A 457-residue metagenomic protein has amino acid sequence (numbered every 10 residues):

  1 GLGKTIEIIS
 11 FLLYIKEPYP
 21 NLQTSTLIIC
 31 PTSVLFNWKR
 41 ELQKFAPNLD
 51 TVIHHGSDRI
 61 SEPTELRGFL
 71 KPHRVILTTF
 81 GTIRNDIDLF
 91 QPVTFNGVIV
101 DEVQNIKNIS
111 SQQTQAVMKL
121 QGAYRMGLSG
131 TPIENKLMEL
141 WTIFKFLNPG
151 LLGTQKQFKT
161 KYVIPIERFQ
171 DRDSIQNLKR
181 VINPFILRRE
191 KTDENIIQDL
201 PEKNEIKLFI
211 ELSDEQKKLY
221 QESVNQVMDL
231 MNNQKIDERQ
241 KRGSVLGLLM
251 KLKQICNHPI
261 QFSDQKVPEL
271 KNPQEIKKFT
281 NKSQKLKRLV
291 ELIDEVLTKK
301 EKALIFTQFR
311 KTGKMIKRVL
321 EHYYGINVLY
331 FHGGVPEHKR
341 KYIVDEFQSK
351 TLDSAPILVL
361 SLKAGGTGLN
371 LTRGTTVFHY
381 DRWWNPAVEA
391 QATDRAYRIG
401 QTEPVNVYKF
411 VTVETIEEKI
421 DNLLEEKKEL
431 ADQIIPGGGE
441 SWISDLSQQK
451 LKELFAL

Functional and structural regions predicted by a protein language model:
T5-N21, A116-Q121, F146: Walker A/P-loop NTP-binding motif
L13-S111, K159-R168, Q274, G325-D353 (+3 more regions): SF2 helicase/translocase NTPase motor core, specifically the RecA-like lobe 1 inter-motif segment between Walker
K71-P72, G97, N105, T114-I196 (+2 more regions): Conserved P-loop NTPase motor "coupling/switch" region that bridges the ATPase
L77-T82, D88-Q91, L151-Q261, V407 (+3 more regions): Inter-lobe coupling linker of SF2 helicases/translocases
V93-N96, T142, L369-R382, V405-F410: A short beta-strand element within the Helicase C-terminal
K136, K314, L358-T375, N385-A387 (+1 more regions): SF2 helicase motor core recognition
N195-Q216, Q221, I236-L369, W442-L457: Conserved Helicase C-terminal RecA-like lobe
W384-T393, Y397-L457: A conserved SF2-helicase RecA2
